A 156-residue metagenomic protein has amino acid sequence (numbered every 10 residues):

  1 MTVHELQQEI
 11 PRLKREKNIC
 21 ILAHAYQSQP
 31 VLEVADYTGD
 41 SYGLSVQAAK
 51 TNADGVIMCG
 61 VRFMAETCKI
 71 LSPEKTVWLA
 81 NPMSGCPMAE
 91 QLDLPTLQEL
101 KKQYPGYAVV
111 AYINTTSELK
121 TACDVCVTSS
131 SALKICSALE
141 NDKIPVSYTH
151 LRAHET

Functional and structural regions predicted by a protein language model:
M1-T67, L71, A80-P95, E99-V110 (+3 more regions): Metallocofactor- and cofactor-centric catalytic cores in central/energy metabolism, strongly enriched
S72, L139: Active-site catalytic pocket residues across diverse enzymes, especially alpha/beta-hydrolases
K75: Carbohydrate-active enzymes and regulators
V127, S131-L133: Donor nucleotide-activated moiety binding/catalytic core segment of transferases that use nucleotide-activated donors
S137, V146: Glycine-rich ThDP/TPP pyrophosphate-binding loop and its adjacent helix/strand module within ThDP-dependent enzymes
T149-T156: Conserved small/polar residues in nucleotide/adenosyl-binding loops
